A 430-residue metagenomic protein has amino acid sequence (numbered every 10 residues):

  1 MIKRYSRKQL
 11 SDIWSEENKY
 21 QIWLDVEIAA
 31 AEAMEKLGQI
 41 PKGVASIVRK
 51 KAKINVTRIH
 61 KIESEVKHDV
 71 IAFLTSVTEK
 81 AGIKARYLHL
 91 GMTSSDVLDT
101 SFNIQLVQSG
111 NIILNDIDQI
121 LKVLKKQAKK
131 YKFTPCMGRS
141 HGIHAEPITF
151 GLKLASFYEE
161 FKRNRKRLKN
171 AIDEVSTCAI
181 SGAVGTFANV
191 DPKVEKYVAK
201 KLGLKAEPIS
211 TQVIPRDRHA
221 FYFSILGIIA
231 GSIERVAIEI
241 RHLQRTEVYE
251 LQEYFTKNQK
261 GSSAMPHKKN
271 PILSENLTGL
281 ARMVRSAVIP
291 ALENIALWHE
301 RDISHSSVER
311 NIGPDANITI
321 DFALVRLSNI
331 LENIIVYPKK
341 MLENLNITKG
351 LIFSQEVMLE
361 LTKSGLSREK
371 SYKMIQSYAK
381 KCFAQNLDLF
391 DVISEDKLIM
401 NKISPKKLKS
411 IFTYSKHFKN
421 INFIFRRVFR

Functional and structural regions predicted by a protein language model:
M1-F187, D191-Y197, A206, Q259-S262 (+3 more regions): A helix-coil-helix interface module used to build multimeric assemblies and to scaffold catalytic/cofactor sites
M1-I22, K61-V66, I83, M265-R430: Glycine-rich cofactor/substrate-binding loops
A30-A33, I113, I117-I120, L124-Q127 (+13 more regions): Amphipathic alpha-helices that form helix-helix packing interfaces
E32, Q105-I117, L226-R235, I240 (+1 more regions): Alpha-helical support elements that line or immediately flank enzyme active sites and cofactor-binding pockets
I40, A45, V248-Y249, S367: Conserved hydrophobic residue
L152, A220-I228, E356-S364: Short, well-ordered beta-strand elements within core beta-sheets of diverse protein domains
T186, K201, A206-V213, L342 (+3 more regions): A structural signal for small-residue-enriched, beta-sheet-centric alpha/beta enzyme cores and oligomeric scaffold folds
E195, A199-V288: Acidic, glycine-rich loop-and-beta core segments that form the ion-binding/anion-interacting portion of active sites
